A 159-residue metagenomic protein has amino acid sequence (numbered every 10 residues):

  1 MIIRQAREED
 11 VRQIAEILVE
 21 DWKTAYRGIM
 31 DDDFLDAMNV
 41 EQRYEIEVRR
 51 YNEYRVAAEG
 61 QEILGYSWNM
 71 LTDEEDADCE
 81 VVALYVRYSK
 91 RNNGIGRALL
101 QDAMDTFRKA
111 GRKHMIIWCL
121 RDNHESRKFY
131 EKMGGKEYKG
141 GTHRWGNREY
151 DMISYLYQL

Functional and structural regions predicted by a protein language model:
M1-I3: Extreme N-terminal starter segment of soluble prokaryotic enzymes
Q5-V11, E16-S89, R97-D102, T106 (+2 more regions): Acetyl-CoA-dependent GNAT
I17, A110, K132-M133: Structural motif
N52, Y150-S154: Short hydrophobic/aromatic beta-strand or adjacent loop that forms the aromatic wall/cage of a ligand/substrate-binding
R87-S89, N93, R121-D122: Active-site acidic-Proline motif in GNAT/NAT acetyltransferases
F107-W118: Conserved GNAT acetyl-CoA-binding A-motif
I117-S126, R144-E149: Conserved beta-strand-loop-alpha-helix junction that forms the acyl-donor binding cleft
E131-K139: Conserved acetyl-CoA-binding loop of GNAT-fold acetyltransferases
